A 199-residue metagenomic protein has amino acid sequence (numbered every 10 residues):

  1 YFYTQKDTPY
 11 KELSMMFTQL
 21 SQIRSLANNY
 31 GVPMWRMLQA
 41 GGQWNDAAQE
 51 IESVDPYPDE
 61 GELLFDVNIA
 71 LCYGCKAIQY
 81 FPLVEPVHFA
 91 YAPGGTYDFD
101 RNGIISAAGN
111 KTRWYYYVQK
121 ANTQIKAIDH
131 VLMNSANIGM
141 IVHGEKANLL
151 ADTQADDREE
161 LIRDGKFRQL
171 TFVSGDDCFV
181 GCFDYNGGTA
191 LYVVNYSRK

Functional and structural regions predicted by a protein language model:
Y1-P33: Substrate-binding/catalytic cleft of secreted carbohydrate-active enzymes, primarily glycoside hydrolases
Y1-T4, A40-W44, V84-V87, Y196-R198: Solvent-exposed loop/turn segments at secondary-structure junctions within structured extracellular/periplasmic domains
D7-T18, V54-E62, G109, R113: Alpha-helix N-cap and loop-to-helix initiation/capping positions
M15-M16, L26-N45, I78-L83, D129-H143: Aromatic-lined carbohydrate-recognition surfaces of secreted/lumenal glycan-active proteins
L20-G61, A90, F99-I105: Active-site clefts of carbohydrate-active enzymes
N28-N29, L71-Y73, D184-N186: Extracellular/periplasmic catalytic domains that process cell-envelope and extracellular macromolecules
G61-T123, M133-L149: Aromatic/acidic polysaccharide-binding cleft in carbohydrate-active enzymes
K146-K199: Carbohydrate-binding surface patches
